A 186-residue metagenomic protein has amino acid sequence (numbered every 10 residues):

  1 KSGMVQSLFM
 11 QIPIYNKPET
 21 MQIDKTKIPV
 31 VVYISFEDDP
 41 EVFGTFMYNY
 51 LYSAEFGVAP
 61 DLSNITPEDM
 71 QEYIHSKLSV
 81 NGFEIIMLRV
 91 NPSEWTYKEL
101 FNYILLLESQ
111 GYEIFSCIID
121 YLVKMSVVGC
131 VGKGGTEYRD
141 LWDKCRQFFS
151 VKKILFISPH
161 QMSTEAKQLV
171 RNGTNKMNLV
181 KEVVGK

Functional and structural regions predicted by a protein language model:
G3-M4, L8: Hydrophobic positions on the alpha1 helix immediately C-terminal to the Walker A/P-loop
Q11-I12: Residues immediately C-terminal to the Walker A/P-loop in P-loop NTPase nucleotide-binding domains, especially ABC
Y15-E113, M177: Cytosolic-facing regulatory segments adjacent to core modules
N16, I23, F46, L141-K186: Phosphate-binding/switch region of NTP-binding enzymes
S35, I118, P159: Generic enzyme active-site microenvironment
E37-E41, N91-E94, L122-M125, Q161-A166: Conserved nucleotide-binding/hydrolysis micro-motifs of P-loop NTPases
D39-T45, S53, S126-G129, E165-R171: Switch/connector loops and helix/strand junctions flanking conserved nucleotide-binding motifs in nucleotide-processing
I86-V151: Phosphate-binding/switch loop-helix module in NTP-utilizing enzymes
